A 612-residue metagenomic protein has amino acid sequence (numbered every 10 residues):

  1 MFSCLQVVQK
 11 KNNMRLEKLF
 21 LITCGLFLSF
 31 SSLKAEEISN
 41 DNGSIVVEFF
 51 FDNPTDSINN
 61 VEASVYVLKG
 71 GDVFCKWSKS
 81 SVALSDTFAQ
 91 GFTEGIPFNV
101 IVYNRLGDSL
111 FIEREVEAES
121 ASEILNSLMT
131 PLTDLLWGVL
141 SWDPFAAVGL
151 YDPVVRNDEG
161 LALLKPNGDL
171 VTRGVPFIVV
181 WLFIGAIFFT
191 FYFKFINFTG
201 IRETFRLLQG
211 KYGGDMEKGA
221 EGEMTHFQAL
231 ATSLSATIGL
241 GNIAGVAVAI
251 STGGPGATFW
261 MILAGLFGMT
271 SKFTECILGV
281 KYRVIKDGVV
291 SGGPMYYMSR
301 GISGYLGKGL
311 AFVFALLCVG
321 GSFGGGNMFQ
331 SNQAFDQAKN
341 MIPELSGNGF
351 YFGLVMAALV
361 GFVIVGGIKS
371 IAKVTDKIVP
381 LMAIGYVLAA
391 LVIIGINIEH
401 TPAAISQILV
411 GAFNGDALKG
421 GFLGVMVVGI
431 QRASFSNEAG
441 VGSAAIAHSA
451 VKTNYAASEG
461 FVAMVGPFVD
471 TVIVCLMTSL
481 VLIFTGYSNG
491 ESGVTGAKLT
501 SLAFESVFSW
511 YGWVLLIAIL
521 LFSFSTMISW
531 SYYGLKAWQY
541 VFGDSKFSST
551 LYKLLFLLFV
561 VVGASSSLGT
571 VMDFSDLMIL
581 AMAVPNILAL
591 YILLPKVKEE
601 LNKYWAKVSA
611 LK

Functional and structural regions predicted by a protein language model:
S109, E115-S235, S251-P255, G268 (+1 more regions): N-terminal alpha-helical transmembrane segments of multi-pass membrane transport and channel/translocase proteins
V171-E203, S251-V289, V469-M477, D576-A589: Extracellular loop-to-transmembrane helix junctions
W181-I184, F189-F205, F314, S331-A338 (+6 more regions): Membrane-interface loop-to-helix entry segments
F189-T190, L234-S235, A264-G288, S299-N332 (+3 more regions): Helix-loop-helix module between adjacent transmembrane segments
Y192-F198, N242-V246, P255, G324-F335 (+5 more regions): Transmembrane helix-loop junctions in multi-pass membrane proteins
I196-H226, G245-T258, T270-Y305, S488-S506 (+3 more regions): Flexible loop linkers connecting adjacent transmembrane helices in multi-pass alpha-helical membrane transporters
M216-S251, L278-K281, D287-G301, L316-V319 (+2 more regions): Alpha-helical membrane segments and immediately flanking helix-loop junctions that form or couple to the substrate/ion
F273-D287, A389-Q407, L418-G421, A450-T453 (+2 more regions): Extracellular/periplasmic helix-exit of transmembrane alpha-helices
